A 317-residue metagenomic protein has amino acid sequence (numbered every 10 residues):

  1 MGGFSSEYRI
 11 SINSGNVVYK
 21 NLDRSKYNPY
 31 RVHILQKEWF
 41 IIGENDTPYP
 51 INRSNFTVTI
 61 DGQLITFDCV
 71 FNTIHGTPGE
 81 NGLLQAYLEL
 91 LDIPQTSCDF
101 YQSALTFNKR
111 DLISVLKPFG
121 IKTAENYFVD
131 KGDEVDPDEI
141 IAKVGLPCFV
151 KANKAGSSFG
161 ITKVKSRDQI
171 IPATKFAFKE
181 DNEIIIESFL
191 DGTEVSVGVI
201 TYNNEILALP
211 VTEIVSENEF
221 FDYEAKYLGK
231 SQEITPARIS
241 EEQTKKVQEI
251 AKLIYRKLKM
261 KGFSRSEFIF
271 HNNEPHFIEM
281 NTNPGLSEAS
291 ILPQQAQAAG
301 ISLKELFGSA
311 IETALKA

Functional and structural regions predicted by a protein language model:
M1, N13, L64, L105-G192 (+1 more regions): Active-site nucleotide/adenylate-binding loops and adjacent lid/helix of ATP-dependent enzymes
M1-Y101, L105-F107, D111, D130-E139: ATP-binding N-terminal substructure of ATP-dependent carboxylate-amine bond-forming enzymes
P29, P94-Q95, T123, C148 (+1 more regions): Hydrophobic beta-strand scaffold residues
E44-P50, A86, F221-L228, T282: Short, flexible, mixed-charge acidic loops at enzyme active sites
K165-E249, F270-H276: Phosphate-binding site of ATP-dependent enzymes
S188, V197-V199, Y255-E288, A296: Conserved metal-phosphate-binding beta-hairpin within the catalytic cores of diverse ATP-dependent phosphoryl-transfer
E213-S264, I291-A317: Active-site "cap" helix and flanking loop/linker of ATP-utilizing ligase/carboxylase catalytic domains
